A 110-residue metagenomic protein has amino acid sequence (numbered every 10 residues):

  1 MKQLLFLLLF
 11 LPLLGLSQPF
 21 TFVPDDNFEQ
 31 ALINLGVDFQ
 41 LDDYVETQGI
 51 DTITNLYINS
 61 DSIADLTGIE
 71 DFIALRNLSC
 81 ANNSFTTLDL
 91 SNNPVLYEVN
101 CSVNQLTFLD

Functional and structural regions predicted by a protein language model:
L5-S79, L88, P94: N-terminal capping/linker segments that flank leucine-rich repeat
Y97-V103: Consensus positions within tandem repeat domains that build extended binding/scaffold surfaces
T107-D110: Short, intrinsically disordered, charge-balanced linker/junction segments flanking boundaries in proteins
